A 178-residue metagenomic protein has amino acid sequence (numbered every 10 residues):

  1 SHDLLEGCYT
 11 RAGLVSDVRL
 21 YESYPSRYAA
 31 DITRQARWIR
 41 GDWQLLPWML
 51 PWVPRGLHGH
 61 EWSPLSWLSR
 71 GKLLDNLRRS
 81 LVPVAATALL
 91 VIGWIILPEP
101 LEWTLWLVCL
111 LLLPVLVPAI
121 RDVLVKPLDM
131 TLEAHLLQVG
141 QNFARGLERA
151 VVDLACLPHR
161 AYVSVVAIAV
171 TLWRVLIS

Functional and structural regions predicted by a protein language model:
S1-C156, R160, V165, L172-S178: Non-transmembrane catalytic domains and loops of membrane-associated enzymes and transporters that build or traffic
